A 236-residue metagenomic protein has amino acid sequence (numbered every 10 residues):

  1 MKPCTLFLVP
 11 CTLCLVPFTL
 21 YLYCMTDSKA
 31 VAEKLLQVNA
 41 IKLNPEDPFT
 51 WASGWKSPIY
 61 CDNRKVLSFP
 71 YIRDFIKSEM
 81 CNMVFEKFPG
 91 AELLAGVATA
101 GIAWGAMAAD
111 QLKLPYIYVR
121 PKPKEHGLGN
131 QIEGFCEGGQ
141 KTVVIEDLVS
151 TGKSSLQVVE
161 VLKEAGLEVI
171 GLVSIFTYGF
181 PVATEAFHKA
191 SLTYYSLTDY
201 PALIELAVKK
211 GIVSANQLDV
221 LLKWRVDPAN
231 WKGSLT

Functional and structural regions predicted by a protein language model:
L6-V9, L13-V16, L20: Short polybasic linear motifs
M25-K87: Active-site-facing substrate-recognition patch
T26-Q37, E160-T236: PRPP-dependent phosphoribosyltransferase catalytic core
M80-E92, V159-A165: Phosphate/pyrophosphate-binding loops at sites that engage ATP/ADP/AMP, CoA/4′-phosphopantetheine, polyphosphate
P89-A98, V173: Short glycine-rich phosphate-binding loop at a beta-alpha junction
E92, Q140, I170: Conserved acidic residues
G105-V143, T151-Q157: Short, glycine/charge-rich flexible loops or terminal/linker lids adjacent to PRPP-binding catalytic cores
